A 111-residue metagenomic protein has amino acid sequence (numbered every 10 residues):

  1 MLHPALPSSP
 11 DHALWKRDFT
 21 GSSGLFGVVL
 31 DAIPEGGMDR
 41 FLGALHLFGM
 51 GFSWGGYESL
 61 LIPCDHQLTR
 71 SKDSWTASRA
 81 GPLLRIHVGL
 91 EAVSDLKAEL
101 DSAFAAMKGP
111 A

Functional and structural regions predicted by a protein language model:
M1-H46, M50-G55, R70-W75: Conserved small-domain helix->loop->beta segment predominantly found in fold-type I
A32, A44, S59-A111: PLP-dependent enzyme catalytic core of the Aspartate aminotransferase-like
